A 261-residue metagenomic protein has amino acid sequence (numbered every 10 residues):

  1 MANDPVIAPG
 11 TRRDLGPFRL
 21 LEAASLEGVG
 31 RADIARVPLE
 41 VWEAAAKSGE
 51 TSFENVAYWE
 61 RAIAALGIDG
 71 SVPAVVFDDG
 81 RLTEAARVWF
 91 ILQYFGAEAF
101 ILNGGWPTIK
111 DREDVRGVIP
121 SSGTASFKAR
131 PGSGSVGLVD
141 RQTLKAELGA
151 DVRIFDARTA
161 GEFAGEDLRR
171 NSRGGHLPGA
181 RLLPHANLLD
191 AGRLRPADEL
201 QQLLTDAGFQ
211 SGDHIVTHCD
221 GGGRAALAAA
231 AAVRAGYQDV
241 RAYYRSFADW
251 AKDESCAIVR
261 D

Functional and structural regions predicted by a protein language model:
M1-D261: Cytosolic catalytic domains that perform sulfur/thiol-centered chemistry
